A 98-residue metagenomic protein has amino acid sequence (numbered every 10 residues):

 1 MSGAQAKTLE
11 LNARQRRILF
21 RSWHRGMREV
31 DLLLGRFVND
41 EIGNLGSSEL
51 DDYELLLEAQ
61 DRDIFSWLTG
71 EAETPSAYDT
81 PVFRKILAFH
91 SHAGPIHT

Functional and structural regions predicted by a protein language model:
S2-T98: Positively charged, polar, low-complexity stretches
